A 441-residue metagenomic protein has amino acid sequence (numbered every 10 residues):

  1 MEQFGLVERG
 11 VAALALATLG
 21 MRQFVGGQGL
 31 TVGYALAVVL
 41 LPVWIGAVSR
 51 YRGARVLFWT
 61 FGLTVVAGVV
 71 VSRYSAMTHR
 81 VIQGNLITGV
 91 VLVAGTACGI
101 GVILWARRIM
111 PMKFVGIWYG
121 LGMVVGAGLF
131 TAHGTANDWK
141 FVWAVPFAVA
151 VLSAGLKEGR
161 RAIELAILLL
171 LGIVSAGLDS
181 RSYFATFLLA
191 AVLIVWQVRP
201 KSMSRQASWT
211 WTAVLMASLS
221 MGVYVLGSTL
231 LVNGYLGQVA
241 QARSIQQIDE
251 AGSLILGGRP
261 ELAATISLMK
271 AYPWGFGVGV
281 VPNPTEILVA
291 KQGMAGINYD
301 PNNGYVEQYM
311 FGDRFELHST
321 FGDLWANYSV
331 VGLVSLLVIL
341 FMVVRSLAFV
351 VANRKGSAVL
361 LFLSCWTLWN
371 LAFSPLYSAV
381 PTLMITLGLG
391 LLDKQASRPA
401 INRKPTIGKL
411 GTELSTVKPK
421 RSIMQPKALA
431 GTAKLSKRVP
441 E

Functional and structural regions predicted by a protein language model:
M1-V71, R107-F114, S153-A162, D393-E441: Transmembrane signal-anchor hairpin modules in multi-pass inner-membrane enzymes, especially those that act on
V11-L16, F311-S319, D323-N327, S335-F373: Loop-to-helix entry and N-terminal half of a specific, functionally important transmembrane alpha helix in multi-pass
A13-L14, A150-G237, A352: Hydrophobic alpha-helical segments of polytopic membrane proteins
Q28-W44, A54-R73, H79-L104, G116-V124 (+1 more regions): Aromatic-anchored transmembrane helix interface
I82-C98, V115-R161, L170-L189, T320-L324: Membrane-interface segments at transmembrane-helix junctions in multi-pass inner-membrane proteins
V149-V151, I339, V359-S415: Transmembrane alpha-helices of multi-pass inner-membrane enzymes
W209, M221-A264, K270, G279-N283 (+1 more regions): Flexible juxtamembrane loops connecting transmembrane helices in multi-pass membrane enzymes that build or modify
A251, V280-T320: Interfacial juxtamembrane loops and adjacent helix segments that form the catalytic/substrate-binding surfaces
